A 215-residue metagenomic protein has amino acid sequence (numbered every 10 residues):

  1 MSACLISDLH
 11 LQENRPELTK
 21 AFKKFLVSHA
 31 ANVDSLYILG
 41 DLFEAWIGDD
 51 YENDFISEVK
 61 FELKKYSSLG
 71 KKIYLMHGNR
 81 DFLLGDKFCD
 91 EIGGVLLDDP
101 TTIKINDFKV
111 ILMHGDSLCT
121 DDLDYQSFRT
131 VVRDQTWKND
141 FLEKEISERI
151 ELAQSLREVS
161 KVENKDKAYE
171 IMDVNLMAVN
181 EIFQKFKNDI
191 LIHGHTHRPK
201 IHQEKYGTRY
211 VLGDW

Functional and structural regions predicted by a protein language model:
M1-S2, L152: Acidic, histidine-bearing metal-coordination/catalytic regions of metal-dependent phosphoesterases
S2, L11-I105: Core catalytic region of metal-dependent phosphoesterases/phosphodiesterases, especially metallo-beta-lactamase-like
A3-L5, L36-I38, I111, I192: Residue-level marker for buried hydrophobic side chains located in beta-strands that build the well-ordered beta-sheet
S7-H10, D41-L42, N79-R80, T101 (+3 more regions): Active-site metal-binding loops of divalent metal-dependent hydrolases
G93-D98, K109-I111, D116, D122-S127 (+1 more regions): Conserved beta-sheet core of the metallophosphoesterase superfamily
M113-N175: Active-site-proximal loop/helix segment associated with metal-binding centers of metalloenzymes
